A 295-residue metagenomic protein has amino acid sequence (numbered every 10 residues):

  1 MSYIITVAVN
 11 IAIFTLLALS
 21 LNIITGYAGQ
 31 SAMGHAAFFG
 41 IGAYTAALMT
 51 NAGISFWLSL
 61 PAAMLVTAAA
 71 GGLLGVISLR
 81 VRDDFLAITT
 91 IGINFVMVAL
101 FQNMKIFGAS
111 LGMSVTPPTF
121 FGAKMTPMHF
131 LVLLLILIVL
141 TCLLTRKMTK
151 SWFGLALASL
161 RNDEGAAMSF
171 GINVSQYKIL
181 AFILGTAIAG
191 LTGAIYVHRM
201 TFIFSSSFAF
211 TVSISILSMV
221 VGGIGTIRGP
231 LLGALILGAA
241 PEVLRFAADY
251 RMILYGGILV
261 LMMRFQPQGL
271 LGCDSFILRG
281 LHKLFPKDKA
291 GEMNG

Functional and structural regions predicted by a protein language model:
M1-G295: Transmembrane alpha-helices and adjacent helix-loop boundaries
